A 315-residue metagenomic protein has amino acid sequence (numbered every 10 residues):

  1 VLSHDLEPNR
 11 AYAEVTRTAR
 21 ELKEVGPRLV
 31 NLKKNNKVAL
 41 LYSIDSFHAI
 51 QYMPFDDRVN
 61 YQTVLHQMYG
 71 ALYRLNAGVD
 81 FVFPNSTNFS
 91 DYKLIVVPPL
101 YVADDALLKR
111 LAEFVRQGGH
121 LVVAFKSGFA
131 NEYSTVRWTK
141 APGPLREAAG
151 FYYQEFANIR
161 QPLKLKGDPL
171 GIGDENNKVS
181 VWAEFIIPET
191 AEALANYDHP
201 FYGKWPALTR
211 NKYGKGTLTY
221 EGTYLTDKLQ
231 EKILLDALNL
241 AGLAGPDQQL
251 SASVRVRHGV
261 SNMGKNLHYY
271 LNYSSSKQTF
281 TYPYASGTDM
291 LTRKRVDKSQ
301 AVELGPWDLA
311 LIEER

Functional and structural regions predicted by a protein language model:
V1-R315: Carbohydrate-binding surfaces of carbohydrate-active enzymes
